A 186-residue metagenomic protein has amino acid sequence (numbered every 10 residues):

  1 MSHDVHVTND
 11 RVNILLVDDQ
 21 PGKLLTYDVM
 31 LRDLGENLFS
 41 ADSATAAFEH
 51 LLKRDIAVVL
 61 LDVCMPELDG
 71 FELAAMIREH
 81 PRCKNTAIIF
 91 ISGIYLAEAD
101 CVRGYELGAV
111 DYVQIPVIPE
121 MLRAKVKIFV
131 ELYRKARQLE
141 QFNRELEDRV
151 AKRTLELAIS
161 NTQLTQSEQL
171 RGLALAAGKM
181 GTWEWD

Functional and structural regions predicted by a protein language model:
S2-T154: N-terminal membrane insertion elements
N143-W185: PAS/LOV and related PAS-like sensory modules
